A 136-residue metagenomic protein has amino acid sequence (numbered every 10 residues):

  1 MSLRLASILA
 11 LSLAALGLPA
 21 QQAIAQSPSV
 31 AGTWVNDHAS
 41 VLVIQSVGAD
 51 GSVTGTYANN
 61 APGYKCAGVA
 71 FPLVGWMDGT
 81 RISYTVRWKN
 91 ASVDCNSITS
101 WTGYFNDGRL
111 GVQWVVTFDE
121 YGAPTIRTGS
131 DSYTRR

Functional and structural regions predicted by a protein language model:
M1-I8: Bacterial N-terminal signal peptides that target proteins for export
I8-G17: Bacterial N-terminal signal peptides
L18-A25: Sec/Tat signal peptide C-region and signal peptidase I cleavage site
Q26-W101, F105-N106, W114, Y121-R136: Central antiparallel beta-sheet cores of small beta-barrel/beta-sandwich binding domains
